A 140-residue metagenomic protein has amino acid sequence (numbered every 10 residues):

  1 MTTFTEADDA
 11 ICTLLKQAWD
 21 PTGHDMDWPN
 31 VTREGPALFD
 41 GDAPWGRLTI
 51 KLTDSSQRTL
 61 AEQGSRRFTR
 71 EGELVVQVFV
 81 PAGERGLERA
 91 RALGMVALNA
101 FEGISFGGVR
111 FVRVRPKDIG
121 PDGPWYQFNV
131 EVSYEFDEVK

Functional and structural regions predicted by a protein language model:
M1-A18, T53-T69, G107-K140: Short, charged interaction patches at domain edges and termini
M1-E62, G86-E88, A92: Small/polar-rich, solvent-exposed N-terminal microdomains that initiate assembly or binding
G23-H24, S105, V109: Secondary-structure boundary/capping signal
D42-G46, R70-L74, F128: A generic structural signal for short beta-strands and their flanking turns/coil linkers
T49-K51, V75-F79, E131-E135: Residue-level recognition of well-ordered beta-strand positions that form the cores of beta-sheet-rich folds across
E73-G94: Mid-chain, well-packed structural core segment of small domains
A92-L98, G120-W125: A general structural signal for short secondary-structure boundary/capping elements
L98-S105: A common structural junction motif
